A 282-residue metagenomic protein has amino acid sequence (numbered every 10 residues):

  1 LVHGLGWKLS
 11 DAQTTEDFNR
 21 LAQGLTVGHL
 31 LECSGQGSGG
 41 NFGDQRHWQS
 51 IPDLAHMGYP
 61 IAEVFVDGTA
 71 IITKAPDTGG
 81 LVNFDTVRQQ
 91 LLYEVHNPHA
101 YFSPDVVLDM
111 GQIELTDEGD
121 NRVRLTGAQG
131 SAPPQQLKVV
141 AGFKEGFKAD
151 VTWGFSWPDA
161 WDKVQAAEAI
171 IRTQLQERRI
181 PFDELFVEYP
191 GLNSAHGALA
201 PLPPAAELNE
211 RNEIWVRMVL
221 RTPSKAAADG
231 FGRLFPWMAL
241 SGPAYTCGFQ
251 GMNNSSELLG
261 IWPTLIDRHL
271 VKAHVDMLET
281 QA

Functional and structural regions predicted by a protein language model:
L1-W48, F84-V107, D162-D183, S224-G232 (+2 more regions): Alpha/propeptide regions of enzymes that mature by internal proteolysis
V2-G4, S34-Q36, T78, N121 (+3 more regions): Intrinsic disorder and flexible coil segments
S10-D17, R46-Q49, A195-N209: Low-complexity, polar-biased intrinsically disordered regions enriched in Pro/Ser/Thr/Gly
L21-P134, V140-K148, T152-G154: A conserved active-site cap/scaffold subdomain adjacent to cofactor or substrate pockets
A128, P133-A282: C-terminal non-catalytic interaction/assembly regions of soluble proteins
